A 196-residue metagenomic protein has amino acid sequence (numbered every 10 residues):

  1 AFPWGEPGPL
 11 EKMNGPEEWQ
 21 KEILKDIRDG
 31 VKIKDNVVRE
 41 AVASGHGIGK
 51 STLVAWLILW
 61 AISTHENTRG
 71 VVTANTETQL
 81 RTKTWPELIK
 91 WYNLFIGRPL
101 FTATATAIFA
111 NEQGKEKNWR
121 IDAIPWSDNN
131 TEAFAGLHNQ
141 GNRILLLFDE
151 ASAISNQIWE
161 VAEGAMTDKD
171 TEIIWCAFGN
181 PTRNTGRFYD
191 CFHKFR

Functional and structural regions predicted by a protein language model:
A1-R196: Phosphate/NTP-binding elements of NTP-utilizing enzymes
